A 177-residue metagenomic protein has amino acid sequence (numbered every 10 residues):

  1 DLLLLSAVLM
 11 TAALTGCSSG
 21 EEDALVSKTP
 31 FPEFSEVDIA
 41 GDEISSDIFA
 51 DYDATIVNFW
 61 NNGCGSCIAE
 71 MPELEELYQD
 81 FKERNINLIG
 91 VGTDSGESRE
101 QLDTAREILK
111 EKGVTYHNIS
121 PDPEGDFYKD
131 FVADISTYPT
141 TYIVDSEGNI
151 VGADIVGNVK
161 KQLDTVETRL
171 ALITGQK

Functional and structural regions predicted by a protein language model:
D1-L3: Bacterial N-terminal signal peptides that target proteins for export
A12-G16: C-terminal motif of bacterial Sec signal peptides marking the signal peptidase cleavage site
S19-D47: N-terminal "domain-start" segment that seeds a small globular fold
S45-I68, L74: Short active-site neighborhood of thiol/selenol oxidoreductases, capturing the structured segment around
N61-S66, T93-S98, D122-D126, I150 (+1 more regions): Solvent-exposed loop/turn segments at secondary-structure junctions within structured extracellular/periplasmic domains
A69-K112, P123-K129: Structural microenvironment flanking redox-active thiols in thiol-disulfide oxidoreductases
R106-T140, V144-S146, I155: Short, internal strand/loop/helix patches that form the active-site neighborhood or redox-interaction surface
I143-K177: Thiol-/selenol-based redox modules, centered on thioredoxin-like and closely related oxidoreductase domains
